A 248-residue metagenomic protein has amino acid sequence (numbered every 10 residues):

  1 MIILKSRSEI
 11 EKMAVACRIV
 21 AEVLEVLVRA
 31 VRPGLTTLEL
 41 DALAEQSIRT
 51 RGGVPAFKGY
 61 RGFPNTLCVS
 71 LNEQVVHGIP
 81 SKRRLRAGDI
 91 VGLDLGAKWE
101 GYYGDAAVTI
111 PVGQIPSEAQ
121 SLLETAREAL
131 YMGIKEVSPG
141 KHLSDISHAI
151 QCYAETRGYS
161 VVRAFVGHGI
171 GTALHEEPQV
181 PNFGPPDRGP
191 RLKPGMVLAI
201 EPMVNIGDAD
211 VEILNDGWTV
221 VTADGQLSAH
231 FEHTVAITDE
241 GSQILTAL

Functional and structural regions predicted by a protein language model:
M1-L248: Active-site neighborhoods and metal-handling regions in enzymes and metal-associated proteins
